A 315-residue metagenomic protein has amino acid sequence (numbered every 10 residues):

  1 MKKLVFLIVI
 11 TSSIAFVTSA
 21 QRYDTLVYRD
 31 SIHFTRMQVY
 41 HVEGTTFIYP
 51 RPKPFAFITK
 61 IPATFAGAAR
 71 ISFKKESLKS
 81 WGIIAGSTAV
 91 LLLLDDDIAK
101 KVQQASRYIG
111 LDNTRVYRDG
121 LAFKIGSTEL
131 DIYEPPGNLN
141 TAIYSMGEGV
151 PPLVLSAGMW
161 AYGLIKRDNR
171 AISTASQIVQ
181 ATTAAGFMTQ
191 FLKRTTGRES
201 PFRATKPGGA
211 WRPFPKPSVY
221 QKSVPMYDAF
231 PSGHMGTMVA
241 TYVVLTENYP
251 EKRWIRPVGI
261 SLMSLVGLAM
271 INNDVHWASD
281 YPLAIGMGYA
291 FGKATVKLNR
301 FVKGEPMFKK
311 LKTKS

Functional and structural regions predicted by a protein language model:
M1-Y23: Bacterial Sec-dependent N-terminal signal peptides
K3, V150, V154, A161 (+3 more regions): Alpha-helical transmembrane segments of integral membrane proteins
V17-E148, L155-Y162, P201-T205, A210-D228 (+1 more regions): N-terminal targeting leaders of membrane proteins
W81-A85, A89, L153-A157, I178 (+3 more regions): Alpha-helical transmembrane spans of integral membrane proteins, capturing the lipid-embedded, hydrophobic core of TM
L94-D95, K166-R167, T196-G197, P250 (+1 more regions): Short helix-capping/hinge motifs at transmembrane helix termini and TM-loop junctions
I143-G147, A175, V179, S232: Hydrophobic alpha-helical transmembrane segments of multi-pass membrane proteins
L164-L192: Interfacial segments of alpha-helical transmembrane regions
T183, K193, T205-S315: Membrane-embedded catalytic cores of phosphoryl/pyrophosphoryl-handling enzymes
